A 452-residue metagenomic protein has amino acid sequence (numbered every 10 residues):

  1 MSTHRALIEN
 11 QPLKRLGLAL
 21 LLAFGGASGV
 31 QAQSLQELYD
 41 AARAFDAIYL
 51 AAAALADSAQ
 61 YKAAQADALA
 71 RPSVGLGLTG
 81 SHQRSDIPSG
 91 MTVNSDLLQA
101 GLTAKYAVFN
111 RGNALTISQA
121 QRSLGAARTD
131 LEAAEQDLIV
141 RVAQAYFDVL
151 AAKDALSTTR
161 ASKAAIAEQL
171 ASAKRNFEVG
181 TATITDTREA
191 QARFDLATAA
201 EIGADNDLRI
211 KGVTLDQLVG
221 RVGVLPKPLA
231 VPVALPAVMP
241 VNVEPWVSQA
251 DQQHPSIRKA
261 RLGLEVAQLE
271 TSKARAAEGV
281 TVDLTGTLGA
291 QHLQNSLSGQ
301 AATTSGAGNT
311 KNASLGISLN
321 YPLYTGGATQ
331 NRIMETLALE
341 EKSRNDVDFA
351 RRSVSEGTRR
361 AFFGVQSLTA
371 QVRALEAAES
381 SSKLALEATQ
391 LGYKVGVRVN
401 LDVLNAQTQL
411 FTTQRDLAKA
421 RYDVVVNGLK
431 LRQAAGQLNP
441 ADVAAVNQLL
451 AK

Functional and structural regions predicted by a protein language model:
S2-Q31: Gram-negative bacterial Sec-dependent N-terminal signal peptides
S2-T3, K14, D137-Q249, A361-G364 (+3 more regions): Periplasmic alpha-helical coiled-coil/stalk elements that build and connect Gram-negative outer-membrane
V30-D40: Cleaved targeting-peptide boundary
Y39-D46, T187, R221-S296, T303-G306 (+1 more regions): Amphipathic alpha-helical coiled-coil scaffold segments and their short linker/junction regions
D40-L50, D57-P72, G101-Q119, R128-Q136 (+9 more regions): A glycine-/polar-enriched beta->alpha junction
A51-A66, A134, L138-S157, E168 (+5 more regions): Amphipathic alpha-helical coiled-coil segments
G77-V108, A230-P240, S272-K273, T285-R332 (+1 more regions): Small/polar, glycine/serine/threonine/aspartate-rich low-complexity segments that form flexible
A204, P255, A420: Metallo-beta-lactamase
